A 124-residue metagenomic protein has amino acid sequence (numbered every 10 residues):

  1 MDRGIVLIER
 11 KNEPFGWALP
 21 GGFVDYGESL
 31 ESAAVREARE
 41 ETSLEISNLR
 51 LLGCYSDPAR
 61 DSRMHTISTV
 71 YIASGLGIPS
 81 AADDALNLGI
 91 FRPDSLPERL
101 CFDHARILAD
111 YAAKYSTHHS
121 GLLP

Functional and structural regions predicted by a protein language model:
M1-L19, I46, R50, G75: N-terminal strand-loop-strand
P14-F15, P58, P97: Flexible, glycine-rich phosphate/dinucleotide-binding loops and adjacent beta-alpha linkers at cofactor/substrate
L19-L51, Y71: The catalytic Nudix box helix
V24, Y55, G75-L76, P93-L96: Hydrophobic pocket-lining residues within nucleotide cofactor-binding pockets
S43-I78: Active-site segment of metal-dependent pyrophosphate-handling enzymes, primarily the Nudix hydrolase catalytic core
V70-I72, S80-K114: NUDIX/MutT-family hydrolases
Y111-P124: Acidic/histidine-enriched, glycine/proline-rich intrinsically disordered or flexible terminal extensions
